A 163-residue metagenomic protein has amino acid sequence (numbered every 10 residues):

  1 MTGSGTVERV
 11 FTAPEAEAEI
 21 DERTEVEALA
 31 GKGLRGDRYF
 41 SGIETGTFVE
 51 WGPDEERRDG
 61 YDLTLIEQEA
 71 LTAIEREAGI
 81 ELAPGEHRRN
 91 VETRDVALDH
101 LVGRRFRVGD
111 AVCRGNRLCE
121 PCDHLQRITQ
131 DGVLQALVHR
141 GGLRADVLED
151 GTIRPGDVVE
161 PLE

Functional and structural regions predicted by a protein language model:
M1-E163: Metal-cofactor-dependent catalytic cores
